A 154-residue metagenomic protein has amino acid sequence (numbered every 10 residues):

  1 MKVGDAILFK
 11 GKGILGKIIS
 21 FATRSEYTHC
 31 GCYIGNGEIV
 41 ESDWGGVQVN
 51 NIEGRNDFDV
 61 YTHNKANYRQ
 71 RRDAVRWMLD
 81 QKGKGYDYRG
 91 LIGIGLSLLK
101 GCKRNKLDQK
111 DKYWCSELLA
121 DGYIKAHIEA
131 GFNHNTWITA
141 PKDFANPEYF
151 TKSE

Functional and structural regions predicted by a protein language model:
A6-R69, K100-L107: Glycine-rich catalytic cores of cysteine/serine-nucleophile enzymes that process amide/ester linkages in cell-envelope
L8, G35, G83, Y123-I128: Hydrophobic/aromatic-lined pockets within catalytic cores
L15-G16, G46, G83-G85, P141: Generic secondary-structure boundary/loop-capping signal
I39, Y86, F144: Short clusters of hydrophobic/aromatic residues that line enzyme substrate/ligand-binding pockets
R69-L98: A structural motif
L98-E154: Activation targets extended, charge/polar-rich intrinsically disordered C-terminal tails
